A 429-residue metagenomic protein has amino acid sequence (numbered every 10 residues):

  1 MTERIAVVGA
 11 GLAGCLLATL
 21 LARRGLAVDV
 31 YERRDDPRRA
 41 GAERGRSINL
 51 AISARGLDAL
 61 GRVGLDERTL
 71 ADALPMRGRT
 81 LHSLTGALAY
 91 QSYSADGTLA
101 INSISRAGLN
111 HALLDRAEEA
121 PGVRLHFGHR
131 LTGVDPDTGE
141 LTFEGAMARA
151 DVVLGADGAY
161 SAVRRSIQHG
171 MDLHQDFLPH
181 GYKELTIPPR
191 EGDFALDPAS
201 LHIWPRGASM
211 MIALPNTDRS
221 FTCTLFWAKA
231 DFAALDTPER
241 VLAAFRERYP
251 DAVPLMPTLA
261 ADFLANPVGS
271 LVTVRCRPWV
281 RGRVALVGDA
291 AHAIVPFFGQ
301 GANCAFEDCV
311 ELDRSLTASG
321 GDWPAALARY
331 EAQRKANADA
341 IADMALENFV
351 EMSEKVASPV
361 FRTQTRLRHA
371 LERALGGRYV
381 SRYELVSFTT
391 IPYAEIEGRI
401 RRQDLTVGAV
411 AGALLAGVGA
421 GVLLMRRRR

Functional and structural regions predicted by a protein language model:
M1-A13: Beta1/beta-strand and adjacent pyrophosphate-binding region of the FAD-binding site in flavoprotein oxidoreductases
I5-V7, V28, V284: Conserved hydrophobic helix-helix packing surfaces used for dimerization/oligomerization
A10-R23, L154-G155, L185, P267-E351 (+1 more regions): Conserved mid-domain beta->alpha element of the FAD-binding
A13, D36, Y160: Conserved Rossmann-like nucleotide-cofactor binding loop
A22-G45: Glycine-rich FAD pyrophosphate-binding loop
E43-R116: Active-site-adjacent segment of FAD-dependent monooxygenases/related oxidoreductases
D115, A120, H129-G133, T138-P267 (+3 more regions): Conserved FAD-binding catalytic core of PHBH/FMO-like flavoproteins
R314-R429: C-terminal helical "tail/cap" subdomain of flavin- and related membrane-associated enzymes
